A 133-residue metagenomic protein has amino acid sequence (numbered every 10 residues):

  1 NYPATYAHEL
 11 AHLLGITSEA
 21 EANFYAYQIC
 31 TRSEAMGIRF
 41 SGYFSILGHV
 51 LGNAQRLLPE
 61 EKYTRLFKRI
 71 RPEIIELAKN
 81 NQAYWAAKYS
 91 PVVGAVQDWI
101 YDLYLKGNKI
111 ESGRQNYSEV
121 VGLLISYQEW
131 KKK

Functional and structural regions predicted by a protein language model:
N1-Y6, Q55, L77-N81: Short, mixed-charge, low-aromatic patches
P3, G15-E19, M36-F40, L47 (+1 more regions): Solvent-exposed, acidic/flexible segments
A4-N23, Y27: Active-site recognition of the HExxH zinc-binding catalytic motif
L10, L14, I29-C30, L51-A54 (+2 more regions): Generic structural signal for hydrophobic core residues of well-folded globular domains
F24-L77: Active-site/pore-lining binding-face segments in mid-to-C-terminal subdomains
P72-K133: Pan-zinc metallopeptidase signature
